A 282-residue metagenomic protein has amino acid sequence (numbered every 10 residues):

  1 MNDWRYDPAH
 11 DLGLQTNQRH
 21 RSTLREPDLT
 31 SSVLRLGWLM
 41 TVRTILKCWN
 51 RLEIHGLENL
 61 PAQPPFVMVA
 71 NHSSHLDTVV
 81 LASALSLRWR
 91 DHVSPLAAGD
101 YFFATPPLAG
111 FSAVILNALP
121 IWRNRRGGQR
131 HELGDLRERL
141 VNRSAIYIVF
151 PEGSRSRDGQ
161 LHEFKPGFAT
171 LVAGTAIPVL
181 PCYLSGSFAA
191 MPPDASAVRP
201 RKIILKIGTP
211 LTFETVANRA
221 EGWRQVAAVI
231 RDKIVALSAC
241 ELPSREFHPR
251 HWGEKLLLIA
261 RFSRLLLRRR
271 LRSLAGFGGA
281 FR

Functional and structural regions predicted by a protein language model:
M1-L34, Q129-R282: Non-catalytic C-terminal accessory region of glycerolipid acyltransferases and related lyso-lipid remodeling enzymes
M40, W49, A109, M191-P193: Hydrophobic/basic alpha-helical segments enriched in Actinobacteria
T41-H72: Helix-to-loop junction immediately C-terminal to a conserved catalytic motif
R43-C48, R123-G128, D158: Short, flexible loop segments at the rims of nucleotide/cofactor-binding pockets, characterized by
R43-K47, F111-V114, A197-V198, I204: Short, conserved catalytic or adaptor-binding loops enriched in Gly and charged residues
I54, P95, A118-P120, V179 (+1 more regions): Conserved beta-strand scaffold positions in the cores of enzyme catalytic domains, especially in NTP/NDP-utilizing
I54, T105, R130-L133: Structural motif corresponding to alpha-helix initiation and N-cap regions
A62-R125: Catalytic core of membrane glycerolipid acyltransferases/transacylases, capturing the structured, soluble-facing
